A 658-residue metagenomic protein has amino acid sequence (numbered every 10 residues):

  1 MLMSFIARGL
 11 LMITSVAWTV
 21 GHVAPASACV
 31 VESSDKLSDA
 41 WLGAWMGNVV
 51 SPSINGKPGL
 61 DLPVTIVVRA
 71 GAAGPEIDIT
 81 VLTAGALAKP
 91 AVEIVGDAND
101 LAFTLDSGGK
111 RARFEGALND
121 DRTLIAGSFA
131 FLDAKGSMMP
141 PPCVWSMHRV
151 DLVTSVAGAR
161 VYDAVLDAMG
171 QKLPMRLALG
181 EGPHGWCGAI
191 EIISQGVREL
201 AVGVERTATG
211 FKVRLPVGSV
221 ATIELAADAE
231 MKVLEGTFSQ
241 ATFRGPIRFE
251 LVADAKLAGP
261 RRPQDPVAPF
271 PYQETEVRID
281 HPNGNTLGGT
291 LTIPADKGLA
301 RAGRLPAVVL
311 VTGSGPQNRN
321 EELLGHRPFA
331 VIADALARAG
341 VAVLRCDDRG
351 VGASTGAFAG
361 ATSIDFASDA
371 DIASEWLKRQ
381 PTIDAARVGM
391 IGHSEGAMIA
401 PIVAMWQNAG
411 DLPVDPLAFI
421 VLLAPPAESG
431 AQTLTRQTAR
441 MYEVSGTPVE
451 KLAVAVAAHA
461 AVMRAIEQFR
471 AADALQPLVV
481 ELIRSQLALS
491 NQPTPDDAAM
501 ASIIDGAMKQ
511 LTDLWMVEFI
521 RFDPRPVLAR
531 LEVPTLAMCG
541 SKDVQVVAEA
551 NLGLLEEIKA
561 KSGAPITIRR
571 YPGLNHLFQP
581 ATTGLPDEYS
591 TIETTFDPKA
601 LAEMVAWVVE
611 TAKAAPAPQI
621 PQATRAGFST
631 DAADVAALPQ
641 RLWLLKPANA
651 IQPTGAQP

Functional and structural regions predicted by a protein language model:
C29-D120, P141, H148, V156-A229 (+2 more regions): Central antiparallel beta-sheet cores of small beta-barrel/beta-sandwich binding domains
K256-G303: N-terminal cap/lid segment of alpha/beta-hydrolase-fold proteins
A302-G313: Short beta-strand element of the alpha/beta-hydrolase
V331-A353: Conserved alpha/beta-hydrolase
G360-Q380: Alpha/beta-hydrolase active-site loop
W376-T447: Primarily recognizes the serine-hydrolase "nucleophile elbow" in alpha/beta-hydrolase and SGNH/GDSL folds
D415, V421-A529: Accessory cap/linker subdomain of secreted extracellular hydrolases
L531, A537-C539: Short beta-strand/loop motif that positions the catalytic acidic residue of the alpha/beta-hydrolase fold
